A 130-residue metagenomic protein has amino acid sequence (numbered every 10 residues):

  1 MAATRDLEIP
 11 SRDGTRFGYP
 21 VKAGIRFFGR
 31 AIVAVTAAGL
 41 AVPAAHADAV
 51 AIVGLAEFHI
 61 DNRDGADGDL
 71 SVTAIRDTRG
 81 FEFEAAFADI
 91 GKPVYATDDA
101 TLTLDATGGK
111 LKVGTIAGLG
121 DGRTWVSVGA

Functional and structural regions predicted by a protein language model:
M1-A130: Surface-exposed, low-hydrophobicity beta-strand/loop segments enriched in small/polar/acidic residues
